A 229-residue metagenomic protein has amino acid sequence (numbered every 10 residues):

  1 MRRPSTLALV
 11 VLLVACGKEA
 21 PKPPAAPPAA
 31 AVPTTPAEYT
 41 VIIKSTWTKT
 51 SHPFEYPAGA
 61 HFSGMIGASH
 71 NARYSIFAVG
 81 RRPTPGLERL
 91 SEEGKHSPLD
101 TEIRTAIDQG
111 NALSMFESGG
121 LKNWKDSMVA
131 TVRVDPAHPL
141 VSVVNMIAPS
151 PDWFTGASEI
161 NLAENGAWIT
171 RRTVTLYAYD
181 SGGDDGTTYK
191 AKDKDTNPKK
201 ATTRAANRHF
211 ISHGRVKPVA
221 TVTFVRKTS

Functional and structural regions predicted by a protein language model:
M1-L7: Bacterial N-terminal signal peptides that target proteins for export
L13-A15: C-terminal motif of bacterial Sec signal peptides marking the signal peptidase cleavage site
G17-E19: Bacterial signal peptide processing site
K22-P36: Post-signal peptide N-terminal segment of mature Sec-exported envelope proteins
T34-E38, W47-F154: Structured domain cores in non-transmembrane regions
T105-S229: Mature, soluble, non-transmembrane domains
